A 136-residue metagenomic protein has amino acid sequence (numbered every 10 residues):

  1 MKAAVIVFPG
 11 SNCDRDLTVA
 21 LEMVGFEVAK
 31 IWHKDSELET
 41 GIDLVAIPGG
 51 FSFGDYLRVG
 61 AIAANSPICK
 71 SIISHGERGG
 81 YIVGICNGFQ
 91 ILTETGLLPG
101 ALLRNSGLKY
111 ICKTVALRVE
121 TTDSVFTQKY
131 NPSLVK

Functional and structural regions predicted by a protein language model:
M1-I85, L92-T114, R118: N-terminal beta1-alpha1 cap of cysteine-dependent amidohydrolase-like domains
G88-F89, D123: Short, flexible active-site-adjacent loop segments at beta-strand->alpha-helix junctions, enriched in small/polar
G107-K136: An acidic, glycine-rich "communication" segment
